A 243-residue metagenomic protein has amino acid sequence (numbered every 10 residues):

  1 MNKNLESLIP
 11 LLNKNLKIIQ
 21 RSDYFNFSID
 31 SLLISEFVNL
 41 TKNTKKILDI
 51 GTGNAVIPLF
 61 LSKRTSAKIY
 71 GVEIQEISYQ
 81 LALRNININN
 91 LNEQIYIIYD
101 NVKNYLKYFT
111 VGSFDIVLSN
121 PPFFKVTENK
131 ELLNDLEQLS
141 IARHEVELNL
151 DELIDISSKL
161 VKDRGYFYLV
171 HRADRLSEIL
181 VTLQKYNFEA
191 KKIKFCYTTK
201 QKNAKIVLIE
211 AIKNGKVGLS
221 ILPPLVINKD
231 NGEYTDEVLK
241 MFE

Functional and structural regions predicted by a protein language model:
N2-T41: Class I SAM-dependent transferase core
L12, L91, Q184-N187, I221: Short, structurally constrained coil/turn elements that cap an alpha-helix or connect an alpha-helix to the following
I19, Y96-I98, K191-K194: General small-molecule cofactor/ligand-binding pocket signal
D23-F27, G51-N54, Q201-K202: Short glycine/threonine-rich catalytic loop with a Thr-x-Gly-x-Asp
E36-K130, D155: Conserved SAM/SAH cofactor-binding pocket of Class I
P122-E152: Mobile active-site "lid"/loop adjacent to the S-adenosyl-L-methionine
V146-A204: Conserved Class I SAM-dependent methyltransferase catalytic core
N203-E243: SAM/dcSAM-binding transferase cores
